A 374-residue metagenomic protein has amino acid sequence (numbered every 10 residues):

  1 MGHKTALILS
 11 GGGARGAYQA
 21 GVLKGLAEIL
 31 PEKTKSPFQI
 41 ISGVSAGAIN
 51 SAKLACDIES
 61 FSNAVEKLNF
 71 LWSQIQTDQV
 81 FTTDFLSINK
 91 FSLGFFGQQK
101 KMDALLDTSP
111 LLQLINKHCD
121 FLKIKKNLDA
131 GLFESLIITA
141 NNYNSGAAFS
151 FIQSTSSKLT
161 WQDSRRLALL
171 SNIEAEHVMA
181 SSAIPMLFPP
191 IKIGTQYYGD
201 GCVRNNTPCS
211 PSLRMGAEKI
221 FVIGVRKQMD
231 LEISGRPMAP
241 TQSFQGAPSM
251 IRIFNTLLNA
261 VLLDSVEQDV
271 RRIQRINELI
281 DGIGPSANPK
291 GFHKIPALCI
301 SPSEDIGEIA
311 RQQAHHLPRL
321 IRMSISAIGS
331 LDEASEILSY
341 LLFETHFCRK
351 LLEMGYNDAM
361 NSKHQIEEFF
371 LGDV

Functional and structural regions predicted by a protein language model:
M1-G2, K33-P37, N127-E134, P289-K294: Short helix-terminating capping/connector loops at secondary-structure junctions
G2-I8, G13-S109, Q113-I115, I152-D163 (+7 more regions): Patatin-like phospholipase
K53, G224, P302-E304: Short secondary-structure boundary segments
F81-L106, P240, M250-S265, H316-F343: Alpha-helical membrane-targeting segments
D103-I138, F149: Active-site periphery "cap/insert" segments of enzyme catalytic domains
L132-I253, L257, E333-L342: Active-site gating loop/helix substructures
P248-A287: C-terminal amphipathic alpha-helical segment
E278-V374: C-terminal helical/tail subdomains of lipid-metabolizing enzymes
